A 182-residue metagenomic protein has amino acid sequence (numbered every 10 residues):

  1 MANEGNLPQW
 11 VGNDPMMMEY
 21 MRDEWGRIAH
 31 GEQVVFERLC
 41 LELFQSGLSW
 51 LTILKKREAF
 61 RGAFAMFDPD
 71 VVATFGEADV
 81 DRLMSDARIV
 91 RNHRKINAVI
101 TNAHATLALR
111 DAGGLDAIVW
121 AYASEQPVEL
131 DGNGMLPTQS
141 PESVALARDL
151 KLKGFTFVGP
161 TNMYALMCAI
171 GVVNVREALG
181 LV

Functional and structural regions predicted by a protein language model:
M1-V182: HhH-family (HhH-GPD) DNA N-glycosylase catalytic core used in base-excision repair
